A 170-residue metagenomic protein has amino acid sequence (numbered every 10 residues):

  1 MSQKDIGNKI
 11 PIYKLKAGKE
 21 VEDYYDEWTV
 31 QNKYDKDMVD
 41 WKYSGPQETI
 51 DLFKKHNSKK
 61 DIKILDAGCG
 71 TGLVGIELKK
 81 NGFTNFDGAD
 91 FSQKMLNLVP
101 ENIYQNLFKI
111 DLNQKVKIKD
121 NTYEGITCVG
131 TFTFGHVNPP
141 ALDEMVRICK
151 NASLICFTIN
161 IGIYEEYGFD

Functional and structural regions predicted by a protein language model:
S2-H56: Conserved class I S-adenosyl-L-methionine
N57-K63: Short helix-loop-beta connector
L65-K115: Class I SAM-dependent methyltransferase SAM/SAH-binding core
Q114-I126: A short acidic, Gly/Pro-enriched loop at the edge of an enzyme's catalytic core that lines a small-molecule cofactor
C128-F132, T158: Residues lining the SAM
P139-N151: A short glycine-rich, Lys/Arg-flanked "PGG" loop and its adjoining helix->strand segment in the class I
A152-N160: Conserved beta-strand signature within the Rossmann-like core of class I S-adenosyl-L-methionine
Y167-D170: Conserved Class I S-adenosyl-L-methionine
